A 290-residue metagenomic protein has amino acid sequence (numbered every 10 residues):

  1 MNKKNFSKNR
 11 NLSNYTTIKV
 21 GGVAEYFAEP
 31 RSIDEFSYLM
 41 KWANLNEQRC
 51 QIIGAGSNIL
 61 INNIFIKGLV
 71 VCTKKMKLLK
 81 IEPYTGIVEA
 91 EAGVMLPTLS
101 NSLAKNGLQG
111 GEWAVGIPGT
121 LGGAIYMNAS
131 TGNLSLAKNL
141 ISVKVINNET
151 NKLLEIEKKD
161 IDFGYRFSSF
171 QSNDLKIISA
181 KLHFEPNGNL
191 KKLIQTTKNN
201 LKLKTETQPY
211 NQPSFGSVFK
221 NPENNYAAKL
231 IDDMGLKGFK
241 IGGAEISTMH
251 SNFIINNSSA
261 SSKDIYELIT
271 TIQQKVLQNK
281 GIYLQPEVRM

Functional and structural regions predicted by a protein language model:
M1-L121: Anion-binding (especially nucleotide phosphate/pyrophosphate-binding) glycine-rich loop and adjoining beta-alpha core
F6, L12, I18, L79-I81 (+8 more regions): Short clusters of hydrophobic/aromatic residues that line enzyme substrate/ligand-binding pockets
K8, N14-T16, V23, S57 (+14 more regions): Glycine-rich, flexible loop/turn motifs
G21-G22, A28-I33, L60-L79, Y126-K158 (+1 more regions): Structural signature of FAD isoalloxazine-binding scaffolds in flavoprotein oxidoreductases
N46, I53-A55, N139, Q212-P213 (+1 more regions): Short, basic and Ser/Thr-rich N-terminal targeting/leader segments
I59, I146-T270, Q274-K275, N279-M290: Phosphate/pyrophosphate- and phosphate-bearing ligand-binding catalytic cores of soluble enzymes
I59, S102-L103, G111-V115, N128-S135 (+3 more regions): A generic local secondary-structure boundary/capping motif
Y84-I87, E91, L96-P97, G110-G116 (+2 more regions): Contiguous, small/hydrophobic- and glycine-enriched helical/loop subdomains that border and often "cap" functional
